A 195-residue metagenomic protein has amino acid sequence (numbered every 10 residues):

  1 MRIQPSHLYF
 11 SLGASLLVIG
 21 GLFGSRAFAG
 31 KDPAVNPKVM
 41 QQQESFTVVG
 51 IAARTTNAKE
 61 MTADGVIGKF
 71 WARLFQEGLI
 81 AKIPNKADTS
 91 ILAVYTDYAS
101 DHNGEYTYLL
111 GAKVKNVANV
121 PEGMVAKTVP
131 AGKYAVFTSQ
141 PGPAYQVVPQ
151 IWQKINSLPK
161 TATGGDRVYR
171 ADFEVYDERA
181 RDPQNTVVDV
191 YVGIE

Functional and structural regions predicted by a protein language model:
R2-E195: A solvent-exposed interaction/effector surface
